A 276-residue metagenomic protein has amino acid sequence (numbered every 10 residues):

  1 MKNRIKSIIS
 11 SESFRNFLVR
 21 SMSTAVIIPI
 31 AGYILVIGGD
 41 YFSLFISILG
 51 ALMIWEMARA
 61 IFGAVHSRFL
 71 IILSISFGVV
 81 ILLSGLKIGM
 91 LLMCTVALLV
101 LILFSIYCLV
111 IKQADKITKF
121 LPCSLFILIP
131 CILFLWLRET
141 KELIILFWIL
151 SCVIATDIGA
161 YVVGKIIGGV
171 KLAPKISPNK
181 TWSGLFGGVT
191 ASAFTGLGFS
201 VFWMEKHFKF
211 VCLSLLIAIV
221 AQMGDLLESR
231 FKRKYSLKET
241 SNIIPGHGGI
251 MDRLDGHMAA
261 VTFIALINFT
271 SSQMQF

Functional and structural regions predicted by a protein language model:
K2-L216: Membrane-embedded alpha-helical bundles of polytopic integral membrane proteins
S23, R59, A160, E228-F231 (+1 more regions): Hydrophobic side chains within alpha-helical segments
L70, K234-H257: Interfacial loop-to-transmembrane junctions
A155-K165, A221-R233: Short helical (or helix-break) motifs at transmembrane helix termini and adjacent helical loops in multi-pass membrane
I219-L226, I250-M258: Hydrophobic transmembrane alpha-helical segments of multi-pass transport and channel proteins
M258, T262, L266-I267: Hydrophobic alpha-helical transmembrane segments of membrane transport and translocation systems, primarily multi-pass
L266-F276: Juxtamembrane boundary at the C-terminal end of a transmembrane helix
